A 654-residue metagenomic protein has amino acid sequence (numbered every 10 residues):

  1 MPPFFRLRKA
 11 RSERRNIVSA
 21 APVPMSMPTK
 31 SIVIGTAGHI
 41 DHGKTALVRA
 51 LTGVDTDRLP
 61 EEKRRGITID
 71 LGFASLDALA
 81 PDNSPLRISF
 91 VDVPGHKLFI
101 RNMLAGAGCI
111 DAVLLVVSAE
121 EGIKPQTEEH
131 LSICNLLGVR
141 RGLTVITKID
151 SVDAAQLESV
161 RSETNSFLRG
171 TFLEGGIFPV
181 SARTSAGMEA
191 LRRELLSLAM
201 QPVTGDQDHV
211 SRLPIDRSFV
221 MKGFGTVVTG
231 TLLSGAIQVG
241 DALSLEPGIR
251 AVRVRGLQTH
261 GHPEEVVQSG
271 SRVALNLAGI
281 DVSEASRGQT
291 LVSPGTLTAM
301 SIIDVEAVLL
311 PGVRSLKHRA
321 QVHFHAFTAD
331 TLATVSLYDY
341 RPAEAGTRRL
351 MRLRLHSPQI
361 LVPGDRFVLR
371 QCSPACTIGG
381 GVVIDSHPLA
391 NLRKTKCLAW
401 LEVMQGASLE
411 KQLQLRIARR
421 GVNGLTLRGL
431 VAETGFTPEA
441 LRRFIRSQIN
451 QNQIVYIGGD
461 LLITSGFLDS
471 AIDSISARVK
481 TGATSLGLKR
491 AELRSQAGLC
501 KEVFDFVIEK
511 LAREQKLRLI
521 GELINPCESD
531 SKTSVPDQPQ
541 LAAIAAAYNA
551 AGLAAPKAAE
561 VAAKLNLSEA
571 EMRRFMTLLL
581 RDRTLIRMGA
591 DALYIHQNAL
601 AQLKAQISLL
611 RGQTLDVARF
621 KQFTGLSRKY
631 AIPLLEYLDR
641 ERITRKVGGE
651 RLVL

Functional and structural regions predicted by a protein language model:
P22-F90: Conserved G1/Walker A P-loop phosphate-binding module
S26, I149, S166-V313: Conserved catalytic-core segments of large NTP-driven translation/proteostasis enzymes
I34-G38, H42-L51, K97-L104, A112 (+2 more regions): P-loop/Walker A NTP-binding module and the surrounding RecA-like catalytic core of P-loop NTPases
H39, S218, G235, L257 (+2 more regions): Residue-level recognition of beta-strand microenvironments
D41, L47, G66, F90-D92 (+14 more regions): Residue-level signature of catalytic and energy-coupling elements of molecular machines, predominantly ATP/GTP-dependent
V93-L98, G108-H130, V139-E158: Conserved Switch II/interswitch segment of TRAFAC-class P-loop GTPases
H96-K97, E120-K124, V139, K148-D153 (+7 more regions): Conserved nucleotide-binding/hydrolysis micro-motifs of P-loop NTPases
S151-Q156, S166, I280-R587, H596-G648 (+1 more regions): C-terminal effector modules of nucleic-acid-centric enzymes and ribosome-associated factors
